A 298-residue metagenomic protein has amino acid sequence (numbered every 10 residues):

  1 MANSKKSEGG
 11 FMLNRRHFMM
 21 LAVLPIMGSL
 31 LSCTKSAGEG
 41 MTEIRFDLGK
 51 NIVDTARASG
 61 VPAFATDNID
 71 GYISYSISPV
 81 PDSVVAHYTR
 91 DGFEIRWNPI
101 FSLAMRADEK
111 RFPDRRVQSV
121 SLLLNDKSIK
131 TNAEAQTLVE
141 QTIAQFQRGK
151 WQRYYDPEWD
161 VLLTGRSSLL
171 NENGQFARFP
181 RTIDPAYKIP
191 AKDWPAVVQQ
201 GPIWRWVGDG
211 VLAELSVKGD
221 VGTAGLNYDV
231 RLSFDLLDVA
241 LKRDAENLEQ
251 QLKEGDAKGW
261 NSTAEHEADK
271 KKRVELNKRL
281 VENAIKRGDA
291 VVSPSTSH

Functional and structural regions predicted by a protein language model:
K5-F11: Short, Lys/Arg-enriched N-terminal segments with co-localized hydrophobic residues within the first ~10-30 amino acids
R15-M19: N-terminal export leaders
L21-M27: Gram-negative bacterial Sec-dependent N-terminal signal peptides
L31-S32: C-terminal motif of bacterial Sec signal peptides marking the signal peptidase cleavage site
E39-S121: Compositionally biased P/S/T/G-rich terminal and signal peptide-adjacent segments that lie outside catalytic cores
F93-P113, P190, P202-A224, L232: Broad, structure-driven detector of short, well-ordered beta-strand segments within folded domains
M105-I183, V197-Q199, G225-W260: Long, charged/polar, surface-exposed segments that mediate recognition or autoinhibition
D235-H298: A cross-kingdom marker for long, charged
